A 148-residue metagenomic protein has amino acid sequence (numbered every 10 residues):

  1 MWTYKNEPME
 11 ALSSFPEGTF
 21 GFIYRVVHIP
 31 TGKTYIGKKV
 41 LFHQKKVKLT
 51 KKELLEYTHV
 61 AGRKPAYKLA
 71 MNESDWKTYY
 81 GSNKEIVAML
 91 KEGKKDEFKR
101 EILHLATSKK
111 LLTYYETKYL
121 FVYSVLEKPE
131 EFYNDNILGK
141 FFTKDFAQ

Functional and structural regions predicted by a protein language model:
M1-Q148: Structure-specific nucleic-acid interaction/processing domains
